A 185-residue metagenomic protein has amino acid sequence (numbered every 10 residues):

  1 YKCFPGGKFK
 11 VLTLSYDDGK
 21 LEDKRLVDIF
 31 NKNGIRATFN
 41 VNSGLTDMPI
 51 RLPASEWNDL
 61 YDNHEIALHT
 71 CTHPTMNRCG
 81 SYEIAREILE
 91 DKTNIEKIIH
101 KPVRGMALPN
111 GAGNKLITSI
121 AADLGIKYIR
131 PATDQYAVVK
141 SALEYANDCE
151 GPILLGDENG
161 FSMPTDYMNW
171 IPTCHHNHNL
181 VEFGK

Functional and structural regions predicted by a protein language model:
Y1-L14, N159, N169: N-terminal pre-catalytic segment of deacetylase/amide-hydrolase enzymes
G7, G19-K20, I98, D166-K185: Catalytic grooves of carbohydrate-active enzymes
G7, V11-S15, D23-G34: Active-site-proximal N-terminal segment of extracellular/periplasmic enzymes that hydrolyze or transfer
Y16-G19, T70: Active-site metal-binding loops of divalent metal-dependent hydrolases
E22-D23, P74: Hydrophobic positions within alpha-helical membrane elements
D23, I84, I88, L180-G184: Aromatic/hydrophobic pocket-lining residues that form the small-molecule binding cavity in soluble enzyme cores
N31-I117, L124-K127, T133-G151, L155-I171: Metal-dependent polysaccharide deacetylase catalytic core of the NodB/CE4 family, i.e., the active-site-bearing domain
